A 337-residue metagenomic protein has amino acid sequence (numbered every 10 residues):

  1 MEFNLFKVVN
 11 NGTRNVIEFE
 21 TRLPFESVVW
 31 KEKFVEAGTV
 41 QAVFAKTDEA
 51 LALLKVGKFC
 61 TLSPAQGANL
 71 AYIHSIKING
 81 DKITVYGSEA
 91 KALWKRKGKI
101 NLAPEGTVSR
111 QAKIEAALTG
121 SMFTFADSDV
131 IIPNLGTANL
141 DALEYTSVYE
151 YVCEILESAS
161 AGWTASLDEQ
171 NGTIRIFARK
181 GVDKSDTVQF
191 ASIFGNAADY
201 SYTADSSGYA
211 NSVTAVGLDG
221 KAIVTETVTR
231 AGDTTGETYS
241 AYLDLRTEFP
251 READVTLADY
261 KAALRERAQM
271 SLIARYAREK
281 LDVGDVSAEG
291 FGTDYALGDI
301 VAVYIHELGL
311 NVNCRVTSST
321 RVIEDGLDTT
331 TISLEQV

Functional and structural regions predicted by a protein language model:
M1-V35, I193-T203: Solvent-exposed edge beta-strands and adjacent loop segments that serve as assembly or binding interfaces
E2-F6, D183-R278, D282-E324: Acidic, small/polar-enriched beta strand-loop surface segments
E32-D48, D81-A92, A215, A277-A288 (+2 more regions): Oligomerization/assembly interface segments of phage tail-like spikes and tubes
K33, A42, G87, N101-D127 (+3 more regions): Amphipathic, non-transmembrane alpha-helical segments in extracytoplasmic/periplasmic proteins
T47-D129: Surface-exposed cap/loop segments at beta↔alpha junctions
L53-C60, Y145, F194, G298: Glycine-centered loop/turn motifs
C60-S88, V301-T331: Short beta-strand and beta-hairpin "edge-sheet" elements
S75-T84, E89-W94, D129-A210: Short beta-strand-centered interaction patches in the first periplasmic/extracellular domains of large envelope
